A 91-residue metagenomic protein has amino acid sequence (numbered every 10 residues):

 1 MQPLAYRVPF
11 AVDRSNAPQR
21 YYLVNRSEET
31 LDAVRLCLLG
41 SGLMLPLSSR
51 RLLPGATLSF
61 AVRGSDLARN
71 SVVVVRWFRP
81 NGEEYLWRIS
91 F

Functional and structural regions predicted by a protein language model:
Q2-R14, L43-T57, W87-R88: Beta-rich interaction modules in large eukaryotic scaffold/regulatory proteins
P3-R7, D13, V62-F91: Terminal connector regions
N16-R20: Contiguous beta-strand segments within globular domains
Y22-T30: Asparagine-centered strand-capping/turn motif at beta-strand->loop junctions
T30-C37: Short, hydrophobic/aromatic beta-strand segments
L39-R79: Intrinsically disordered, low-complexity Pro/Gly/Ser/Thr-rich segments with frequent PxxP/GP/PP motifs and embedded
